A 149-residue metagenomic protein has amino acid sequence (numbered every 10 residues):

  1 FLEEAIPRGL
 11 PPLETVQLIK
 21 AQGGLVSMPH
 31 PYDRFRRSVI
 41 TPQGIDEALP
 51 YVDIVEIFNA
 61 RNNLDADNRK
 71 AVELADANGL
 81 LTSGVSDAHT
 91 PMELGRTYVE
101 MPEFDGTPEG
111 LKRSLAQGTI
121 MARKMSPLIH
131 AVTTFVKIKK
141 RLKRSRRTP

Functional and structural regions predicted by a protein language model:
F1-I6, L13-Q17, A21, R34-P149: Charged catalytic cores and adjacent phosphate/nucleic-acid-binding surfaces used for phosphate/nucleic-acid chemistry
Q22-P31: Short beta-strand/loop segments at the ligand-binding rim of alpha/beta enzyme cores
